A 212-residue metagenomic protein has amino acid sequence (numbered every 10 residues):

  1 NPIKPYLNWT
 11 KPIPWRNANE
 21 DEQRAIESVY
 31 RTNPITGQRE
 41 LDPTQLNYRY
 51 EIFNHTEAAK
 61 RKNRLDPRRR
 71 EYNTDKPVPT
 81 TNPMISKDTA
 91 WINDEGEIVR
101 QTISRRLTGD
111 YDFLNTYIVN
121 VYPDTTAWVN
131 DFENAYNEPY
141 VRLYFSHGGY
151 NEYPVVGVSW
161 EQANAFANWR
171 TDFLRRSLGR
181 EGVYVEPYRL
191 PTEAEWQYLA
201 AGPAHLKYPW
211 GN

Functional and structural regions predicted by a protein language model:
P2-R142: Core domains of carbohydrate- and sulfate-ester-processing enzymes
E20, P77, A90, E97 (+1 more regions): Functional-site microenvironments in short loops/helix caps that host divalent-cation chemistry
